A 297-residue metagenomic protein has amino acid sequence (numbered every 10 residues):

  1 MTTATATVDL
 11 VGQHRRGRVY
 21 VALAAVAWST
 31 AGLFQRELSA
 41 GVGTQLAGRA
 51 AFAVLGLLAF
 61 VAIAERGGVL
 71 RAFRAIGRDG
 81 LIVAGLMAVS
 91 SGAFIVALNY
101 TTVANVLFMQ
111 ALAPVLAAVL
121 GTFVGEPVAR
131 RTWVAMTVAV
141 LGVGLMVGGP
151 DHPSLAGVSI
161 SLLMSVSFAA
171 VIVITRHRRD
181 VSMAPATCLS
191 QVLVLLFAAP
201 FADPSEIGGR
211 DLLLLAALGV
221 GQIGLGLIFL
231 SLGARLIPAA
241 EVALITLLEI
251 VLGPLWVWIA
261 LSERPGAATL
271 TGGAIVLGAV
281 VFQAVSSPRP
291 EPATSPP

Functional and structural regions predicted by a protein language model:
M1-G48, G85, V89-A93, L141 (+2 more regions): Glycine-/small-residue-enriched transmembrane alpha-helix faces in small-molecule transporters and effluxers
T2-T7, A50, L247-P297: C-terminal-most transmembrane helix of multi-pass membrane proteins
R16-A24, G68-I95, L155-M164, A199 (+2 more regions): Loop-to-transmembrane-helix transition segments
S29, L33, A51, L58 (+8 more regions): Hydrophobic/small/kink-forming positions within alpha-helical transmembrane segments of polytopic membrane proteins
A40-V89, L116-L120, S167-V171, T187-D203: Transmembrane alpha-helices of multi-pass small-molecule transport proteins
L57, M87, R131-G148, I160 (+3 more regions): Hydrophobic transmembrane alpha-helices of multi-pass small-molecule transport proteins
V61, V96, A113-V134, V251-T271: C-terminal transmembrane-helix exit sites in multi-pass transporters
V106-L112, I174-L193, I223-I259: Helix-helix packing/entry segments at the starts of transmembrane helices
